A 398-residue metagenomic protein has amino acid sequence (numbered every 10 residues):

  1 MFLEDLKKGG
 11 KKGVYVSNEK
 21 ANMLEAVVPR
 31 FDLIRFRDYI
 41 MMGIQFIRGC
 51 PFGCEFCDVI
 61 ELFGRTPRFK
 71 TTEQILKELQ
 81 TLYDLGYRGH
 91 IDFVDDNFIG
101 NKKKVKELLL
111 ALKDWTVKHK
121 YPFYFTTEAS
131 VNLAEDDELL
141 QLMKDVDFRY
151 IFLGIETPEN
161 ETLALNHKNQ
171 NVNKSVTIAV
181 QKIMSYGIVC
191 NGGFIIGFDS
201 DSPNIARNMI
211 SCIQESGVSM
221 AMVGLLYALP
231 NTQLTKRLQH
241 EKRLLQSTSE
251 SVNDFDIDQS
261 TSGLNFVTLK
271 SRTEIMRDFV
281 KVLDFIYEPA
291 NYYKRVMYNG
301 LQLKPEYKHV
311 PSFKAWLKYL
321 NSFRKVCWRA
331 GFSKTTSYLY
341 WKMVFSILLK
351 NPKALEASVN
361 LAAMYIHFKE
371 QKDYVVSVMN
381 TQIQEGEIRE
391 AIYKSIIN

Functional and structural regions predicted by a protein language model:
M1-N22, L225, N231: Glycine-rich beta-alpha loop elements in corrinoid/cobalamin-binding modules across cobalamin-dependent enzymes
F2-L6, L79, L112, V282: Hydrophobic "lid"/C-terminal helical patch of Rossmann-like NAD(P)-dependent dehydrogenase/epimerase domains
L3-K11, S211-M220: Basic phosphate/pyrophosphate-binding loop/patch that engages nucleotide-derived ligands
D5-L6, S249-N398: Radical SAM enzyme core and accessory elements
K7-Y15, V117, K242-Q246: Proline-centered turn/helix-capping motifs that create local helix->coil transitions or kinks
K12-V16, I91, Y124, N191 (+2 more regions): Acidic/polar loop patches that form or flank catalytic/metal-binding clefts of enzymes that bind anionic ligands
L24-N191, I196-S211, Q239: Radical SAM [4Fe-4S] cluster-binding motif and immediate context
F52, K102-K103, E161-N166, I196-N204 (+2 more regions): Flexible glycine/acidic-rich beta-alpha junction loops that bind and position SAM and/or redox cofactors in anaerobic
